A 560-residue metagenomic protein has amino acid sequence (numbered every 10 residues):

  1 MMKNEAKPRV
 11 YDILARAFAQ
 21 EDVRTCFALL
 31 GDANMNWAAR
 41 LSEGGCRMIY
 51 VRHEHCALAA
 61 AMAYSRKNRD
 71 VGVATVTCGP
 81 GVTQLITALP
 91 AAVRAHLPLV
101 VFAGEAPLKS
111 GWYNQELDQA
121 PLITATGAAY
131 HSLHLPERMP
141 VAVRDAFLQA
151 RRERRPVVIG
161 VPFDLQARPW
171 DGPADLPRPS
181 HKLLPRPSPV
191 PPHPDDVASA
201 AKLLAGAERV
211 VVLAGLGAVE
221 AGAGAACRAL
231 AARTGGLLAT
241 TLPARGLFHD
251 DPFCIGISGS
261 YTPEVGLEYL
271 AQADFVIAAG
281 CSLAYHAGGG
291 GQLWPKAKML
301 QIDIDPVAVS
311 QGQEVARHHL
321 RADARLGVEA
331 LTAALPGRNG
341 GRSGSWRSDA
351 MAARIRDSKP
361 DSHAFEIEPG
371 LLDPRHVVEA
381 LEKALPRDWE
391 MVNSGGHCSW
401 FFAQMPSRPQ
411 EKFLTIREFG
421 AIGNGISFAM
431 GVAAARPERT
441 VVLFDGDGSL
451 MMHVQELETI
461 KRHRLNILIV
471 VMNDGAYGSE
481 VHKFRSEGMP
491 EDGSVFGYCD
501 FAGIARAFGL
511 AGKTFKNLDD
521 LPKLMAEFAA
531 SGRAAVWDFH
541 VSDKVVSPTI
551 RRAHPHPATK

Functional and structural regions predicted by a protein language model:
M2-R338, R387, N466-I469: N-terminal alpha/beta PP-like core and its mobile active-site loop of ThDP/TPP-dependent enzymes
M2-V10, E137, P173-P179, P194 (+3 more regions): Phosphate/pyrophosphate-binding active-site segments
Y11-A15, A19-D22, L29-D32, W37-S42 (+2 more regions): Active-site diphosphate/adenylate-binding microenvironment
N34, E54-A59, A284, C398-W400 (+2 more regions): Short acidic loop-to-helix transition motifs that present clustered carboxylates
H53-E54, G111-N114, P187-A201, S258-Y261 (+5 more regions): A general structural motif
M62, A120-P121, R228, E379 (+3 more regions): Active-site phosphate/pyrophosphate- and oxyanion-stabilizing loops and adjacent acidic/basic residues in soluble
S110-W112, T124, G312, H319-R321 (+2 more regions): Thiamine diphosphate
V211, E390, V442-L443: Hydrophobic "anchor" residues on beta-strands that sit immediately upstream of conserved functional sites
